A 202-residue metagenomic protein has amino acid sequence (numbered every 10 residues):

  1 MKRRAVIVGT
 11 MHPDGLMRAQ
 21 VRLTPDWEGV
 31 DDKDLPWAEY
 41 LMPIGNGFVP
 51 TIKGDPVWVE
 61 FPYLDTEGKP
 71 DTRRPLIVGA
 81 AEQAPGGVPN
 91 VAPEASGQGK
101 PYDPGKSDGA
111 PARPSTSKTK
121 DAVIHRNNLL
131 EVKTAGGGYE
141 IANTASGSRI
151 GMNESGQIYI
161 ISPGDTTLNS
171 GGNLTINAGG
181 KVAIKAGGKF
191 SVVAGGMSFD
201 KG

Functional and structural regions predicted by a protein language model:
M1-A178: Hydrophobic packing positions characteristic of elongated beta-solenoid/beta-helix-type spike/fiber shafts
K181-G202: Long terminal segments
